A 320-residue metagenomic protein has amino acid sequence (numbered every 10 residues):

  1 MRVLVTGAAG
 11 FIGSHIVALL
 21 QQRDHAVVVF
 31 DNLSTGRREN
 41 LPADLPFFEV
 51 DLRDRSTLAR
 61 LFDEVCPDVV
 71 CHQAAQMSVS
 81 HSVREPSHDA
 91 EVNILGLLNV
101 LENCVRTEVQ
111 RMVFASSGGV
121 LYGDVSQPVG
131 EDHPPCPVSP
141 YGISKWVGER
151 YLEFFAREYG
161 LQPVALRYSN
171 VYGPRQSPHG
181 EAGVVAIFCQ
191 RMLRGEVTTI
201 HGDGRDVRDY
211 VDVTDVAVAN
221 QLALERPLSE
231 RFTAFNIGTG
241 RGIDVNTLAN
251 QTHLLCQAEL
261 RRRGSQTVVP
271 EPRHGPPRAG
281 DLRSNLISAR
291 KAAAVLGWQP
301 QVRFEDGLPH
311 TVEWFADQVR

Functional and structural regions predicted by a protein language model:
M1-V171, A217, L224, V245 (+1 more regions): N-terminal Rossmann-like NAD(P)+-binding domain of SDR-like oxidoreductases, especially those catalyzing
E39-P42, V125-Q127, Q176-H179, L248-N250 (+1 more regions): Short aromatic-enriched loop/helix-cap "lid" or pocket-rim segments at secondary-structure transitions that line
R53, R84, V92-L95, D132 (+7 more regions): Residue-level signal for the nucleotide or nucleotide-sugar donor/cofactor binding architecture
Q73-Q76, Q176, D206: Glutamine-centric residue-chemistry signal
Q110-V113, V125, G160, Q176 (+2 more regions): Proline-centered turn/helix-capping motifs that create local helix->coil transitions or kinks
N170-Y172, D206-V207: A short, flexible beta-alpha/helix-coil linker loop
Q190-R320: C-terminal substrate-binding subdomain of Rossmann-fold SDR/epimerase-dehydratase oxidoreductases
